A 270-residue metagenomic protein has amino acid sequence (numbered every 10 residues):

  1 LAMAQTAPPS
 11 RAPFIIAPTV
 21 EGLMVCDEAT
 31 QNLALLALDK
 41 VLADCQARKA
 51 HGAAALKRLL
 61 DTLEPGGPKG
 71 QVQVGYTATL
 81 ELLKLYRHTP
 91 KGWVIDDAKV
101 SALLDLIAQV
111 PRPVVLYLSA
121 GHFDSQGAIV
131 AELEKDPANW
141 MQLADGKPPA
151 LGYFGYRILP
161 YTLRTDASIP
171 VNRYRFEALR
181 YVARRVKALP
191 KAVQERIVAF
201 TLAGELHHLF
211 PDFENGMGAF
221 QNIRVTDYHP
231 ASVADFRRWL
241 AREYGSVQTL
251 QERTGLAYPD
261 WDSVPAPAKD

Functional and structural regions predicted by a protein language model:
Q5-L80: Boundary/entry segment of secreted carbohydrate-active catalytic domains
A12-F14, Q73-G75, P113-V115, R196-T201: Beta-sheet entry/capping signal
T19-L23, E81-L83, S119-F123, L202-H207: Active-site beta-loop-alpha junctions enriched in small/polar residues
D27, N32, A37, H51-G52 (+6 more regions): Serine/threonine-rich low-complexity intrinsically disordered regions
D27, S125-A128, L209-D212: Short acidic/His/Gly/Ser-rich catalytic and metal-binding motifs that mark active-site loops of diverse hydrolases
K49-L159, A167-P190: Aromatic-lined substrate-binding rim segments of carbohydrate-active enzymes
D136-D270: Polysaccharide-binding and catalytic clefts of secreted carbohydrate-active enzymes
